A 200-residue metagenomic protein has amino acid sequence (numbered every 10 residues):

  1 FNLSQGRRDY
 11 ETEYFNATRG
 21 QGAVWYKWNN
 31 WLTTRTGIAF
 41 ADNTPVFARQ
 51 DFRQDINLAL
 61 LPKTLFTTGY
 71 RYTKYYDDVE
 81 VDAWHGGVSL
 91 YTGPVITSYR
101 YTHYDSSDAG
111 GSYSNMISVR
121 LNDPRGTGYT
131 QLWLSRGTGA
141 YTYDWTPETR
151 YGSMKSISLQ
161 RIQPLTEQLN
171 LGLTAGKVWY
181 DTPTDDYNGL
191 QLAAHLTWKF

Functional and structural regions predicted by a protein language model:
F1, N29-T36, P62-T68, P94-Y99 (+2 more regions): Repeated loop/turn-to-beta-strand initiation elements of outer-membrane beta-barrel proteins
F1-A17, Q21, W25-N29, E80: Outer-membrane beta-barrel initiation region
S4-T12, G37-V46, A59, K63 (+6 more regions): Sequence/structural signature of outer-membrane beta-barrel proteins
D9-T12, T36, S118-N122, G126-N170: Outer membrane beta-barrel transmembrane domains
T18-G22, Q50-Q54, Y72, D82-G86 (+3 more regions): Hydrophobic, lipid-facing positions within transmembrane beta-strands of outer-membrane proteins
Y26, L58-L60, S89-L90, L121-D123 (+2 more regions): Residue-level signature of outer-membrane beta-barrel architecture
D82-R125: Aromatic-anchored, glycine/proline-accented short structural segments that stabilize local strand-turns or short
G93, N188-F200: Outer-membrane beta-barrel "beta-signal"
